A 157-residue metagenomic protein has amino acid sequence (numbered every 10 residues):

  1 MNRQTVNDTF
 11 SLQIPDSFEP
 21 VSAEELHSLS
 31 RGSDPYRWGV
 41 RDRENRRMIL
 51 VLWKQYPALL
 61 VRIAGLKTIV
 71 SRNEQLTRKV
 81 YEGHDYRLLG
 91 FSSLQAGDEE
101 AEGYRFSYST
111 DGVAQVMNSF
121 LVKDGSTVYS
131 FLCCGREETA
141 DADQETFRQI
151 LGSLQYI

Functional and structural regions predicted by a protein language model:
M1-P35: N-terminal "mature-domain start" segment
T5-V6, Q13, Q95, S109 (+1 more regions): A general beta-strand register signal
S11, G39, F120: Short, surface-exposed charged micro-motifs
D16-P20, V128-I157: Surface-exposed amphipathic alpha-helical segments
E25-M117, V128-S130: Conserved polar/disulfide-associated segments of primarily extracytoplasmic proteins
F106-Y108, L121, Y156: Hydrophobic beta-strand positions in extracellular immunoglobulin-like domains
F120-S126: A short, solvent-exposed beta-edge/loop patch
